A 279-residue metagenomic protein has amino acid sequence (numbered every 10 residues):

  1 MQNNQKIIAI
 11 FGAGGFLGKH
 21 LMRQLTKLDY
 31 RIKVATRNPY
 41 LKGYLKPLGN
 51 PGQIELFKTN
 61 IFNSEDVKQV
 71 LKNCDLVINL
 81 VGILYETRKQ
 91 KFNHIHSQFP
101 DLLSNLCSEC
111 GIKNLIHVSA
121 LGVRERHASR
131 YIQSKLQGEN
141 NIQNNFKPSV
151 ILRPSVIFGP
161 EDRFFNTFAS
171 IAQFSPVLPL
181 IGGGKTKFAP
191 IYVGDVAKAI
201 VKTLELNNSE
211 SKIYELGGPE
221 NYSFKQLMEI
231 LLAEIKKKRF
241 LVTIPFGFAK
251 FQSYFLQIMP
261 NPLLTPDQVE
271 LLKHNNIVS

Functional and structural regions predicted by a protein language model:
Q2, K202-P266, V278-S279: Mid/C-terminal beta-alpha module of Rossmann-like enzyme folds, strongest in SDR-family dehydrogenases/epimerases
K6-Y30: N-terminal Rossmann NAD(P)H-binding glycine-rich loop of SDR-like oxidoreductase domains
Y30-Y40: Conserved glycine-rich Rossmann-like NAD(P)H-binding loop of the short-chain dehydrogenase/reductase
R31, I83-L84, F92-N145, S149-S155: Conserved Rossmann-fold NAD(P)-dependent oxidoreductase catalytic core, especially the SDR/UDP-sugar
P39-L102, L106-C110, L121-E125: NAD(P)H-binding glycine-rich loop region in Rossmannoid oxidoreductase-like domains and their noncatalytic homologs
H127-S129, V150-I171, T186-K187, Y222: Flexible, glycine-rich beta-alpha linker
R163-F164, G183-E205, K212-E215: Substrate-positioning beta->alpha
A169-I181: A short C-terminal helix-loop "cap" of Rossmann-like NAD(P)-dependent dehydrogenase/epimerase domains
